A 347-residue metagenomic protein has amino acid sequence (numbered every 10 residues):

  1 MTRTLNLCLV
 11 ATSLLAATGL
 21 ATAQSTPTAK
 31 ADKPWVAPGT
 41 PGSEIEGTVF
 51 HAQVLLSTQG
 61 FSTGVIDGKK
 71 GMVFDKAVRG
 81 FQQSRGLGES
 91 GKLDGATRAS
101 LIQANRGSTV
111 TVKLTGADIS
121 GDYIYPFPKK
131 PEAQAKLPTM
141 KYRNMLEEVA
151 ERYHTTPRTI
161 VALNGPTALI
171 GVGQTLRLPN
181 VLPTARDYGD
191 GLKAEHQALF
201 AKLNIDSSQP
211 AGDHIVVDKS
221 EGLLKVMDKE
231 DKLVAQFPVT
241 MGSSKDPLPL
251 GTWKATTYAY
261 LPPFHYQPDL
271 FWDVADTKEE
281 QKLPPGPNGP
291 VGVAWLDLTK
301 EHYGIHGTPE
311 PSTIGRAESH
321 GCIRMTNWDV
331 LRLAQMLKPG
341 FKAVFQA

Functional and structural regions predicted by a protein language model:
M1-C8: Bacterial N-terminal signal peptides that target proteins for export
A17-T18: N-terminal signal peptide c-region/cleavage motif recognized by signal peptidases
A21-S25: Boundary at the C-terminal end of the N-terminal hydrophobic targeting segment
S43-K76, G80, D118-H154: Primarily a LysM-type cell-wall glycan-binding module
S57-F61, R79-L87, R98, I102-R106 (+7 more regions): Sec-exported extracytoplasmic/periplasmic mature domains
M72-K76, G80-S120, V161-H196: Extracellular LysM carbohydrate-binding repeats and other cell-envelope/extracellular binding modules
P179-G251, T257-Y258, P262: Cell wall/extracellular polymer interaction/catalysis modules
D273-A347: Exported/periplasmic cell-wall-interacting domains
